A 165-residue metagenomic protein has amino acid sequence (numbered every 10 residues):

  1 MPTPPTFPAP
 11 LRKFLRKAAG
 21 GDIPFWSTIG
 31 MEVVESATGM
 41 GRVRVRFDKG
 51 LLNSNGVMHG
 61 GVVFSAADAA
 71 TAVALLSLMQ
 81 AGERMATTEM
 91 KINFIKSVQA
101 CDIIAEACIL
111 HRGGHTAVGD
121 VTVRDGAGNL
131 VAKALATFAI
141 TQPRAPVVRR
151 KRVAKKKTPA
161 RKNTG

Functional and structural regions predicted by a protein language model:
M1-G165: Terminal targeting signals and extreme-terminal segments of soluble enzymes
